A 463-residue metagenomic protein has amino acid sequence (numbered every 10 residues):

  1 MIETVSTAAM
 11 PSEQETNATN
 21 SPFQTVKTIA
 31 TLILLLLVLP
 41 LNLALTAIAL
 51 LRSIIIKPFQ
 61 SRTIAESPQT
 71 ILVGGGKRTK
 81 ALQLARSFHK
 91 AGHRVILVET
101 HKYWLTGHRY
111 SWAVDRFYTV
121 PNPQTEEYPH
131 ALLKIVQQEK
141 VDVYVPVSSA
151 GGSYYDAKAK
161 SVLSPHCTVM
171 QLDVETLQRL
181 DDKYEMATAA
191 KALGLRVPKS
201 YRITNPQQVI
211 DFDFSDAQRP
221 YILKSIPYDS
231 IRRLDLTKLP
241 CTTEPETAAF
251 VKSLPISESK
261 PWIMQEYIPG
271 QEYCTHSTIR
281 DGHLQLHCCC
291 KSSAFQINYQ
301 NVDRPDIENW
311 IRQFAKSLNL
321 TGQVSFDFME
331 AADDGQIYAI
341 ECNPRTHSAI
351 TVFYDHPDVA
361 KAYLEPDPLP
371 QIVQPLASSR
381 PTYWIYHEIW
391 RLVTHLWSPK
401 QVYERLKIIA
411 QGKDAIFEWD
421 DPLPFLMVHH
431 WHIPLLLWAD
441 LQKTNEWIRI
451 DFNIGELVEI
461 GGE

Functional and structural regions predicted by a protein language model:
I2-Q171: ATP-binding N-terminal substructure of ATP-dependent carboxylate-amine bond-forming enzymes
V5, A9-M10, K361-E463: Peripheral (often C-terminal) accessory segments that flank ATP-dependent C-N-forming ligase machineries
L177-W262, P269, R280-H283, S293 (+1 more regions): Active-site nucleotide/adenylate-binding loops and adjacent lid/helix of ATP-dependent enzymes
L254-E258, A294-Q336: A long amphipathic alpha-helix within ATP-dependent nucleotide-binding catalytic cores
S277, L286-C288, G335-R345: A short beta-strand motif that forms the metal-chelation/ATP-contact edge of phosphoryl-transfer active sites
S292-N298, N343-H356: Glycine-rich phosphate/pyrophosphate-binding beta-alpha loops
